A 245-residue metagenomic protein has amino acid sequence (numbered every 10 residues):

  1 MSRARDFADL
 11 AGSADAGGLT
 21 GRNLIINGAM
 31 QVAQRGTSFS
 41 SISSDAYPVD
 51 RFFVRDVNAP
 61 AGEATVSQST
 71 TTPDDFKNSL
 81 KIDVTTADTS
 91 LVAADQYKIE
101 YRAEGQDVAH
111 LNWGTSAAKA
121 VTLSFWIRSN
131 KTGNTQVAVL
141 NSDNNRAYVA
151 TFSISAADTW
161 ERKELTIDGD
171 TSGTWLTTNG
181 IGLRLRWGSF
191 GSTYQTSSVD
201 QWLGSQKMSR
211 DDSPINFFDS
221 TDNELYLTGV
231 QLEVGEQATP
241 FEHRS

Functional and structural regions predicted by a protein language model:
S2-S245: Extracellular and organelle-lumenal recognition/adhesion modules and their flexible linkers in secreted
